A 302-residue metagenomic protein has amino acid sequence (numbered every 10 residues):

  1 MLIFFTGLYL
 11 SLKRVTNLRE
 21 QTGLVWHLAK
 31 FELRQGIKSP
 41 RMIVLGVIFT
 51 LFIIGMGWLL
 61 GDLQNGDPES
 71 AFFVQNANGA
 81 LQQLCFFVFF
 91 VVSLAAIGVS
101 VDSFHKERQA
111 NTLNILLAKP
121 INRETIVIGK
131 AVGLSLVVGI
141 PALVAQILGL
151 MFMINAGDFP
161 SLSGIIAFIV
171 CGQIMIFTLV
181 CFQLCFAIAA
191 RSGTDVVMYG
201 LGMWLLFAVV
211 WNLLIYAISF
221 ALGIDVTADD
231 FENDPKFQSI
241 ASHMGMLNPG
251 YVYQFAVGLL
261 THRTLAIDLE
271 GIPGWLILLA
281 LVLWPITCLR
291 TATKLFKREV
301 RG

Functional and structural regions predicted by a protein language model:
L2-F49, L295-R301: Aromatic- and glycine-rich beta-strand/loop motifs that create alpha-glucan
W26-G36, N122-T125, T264, D268: Cytosolic juxtamembrane amphipathic/interface segments immediately preceding and feeding into a transmembrane helix
P40-Q64, C85-I97, Y199-I215, A280 (+1 more regions): Hydrophobic alpha-helical transmembrane segments of multi-pass membrane transport/permease proteins
I53-D62, F72-V88, V92, G133-R191 (+2 more regions): Secretory targeting signals
D62-V74, L205, V209-I286, R290-K294: Terminal transmembrane helical anchor/hairpin motif
S93-S100, L148, C181-Q183, P249 (+1 more regions): Hydrophobic/aromatic residues in alpha-helical transmembrane segments
D102-S135, G139: Helix-loop-helix units of permease transmembrane domains in multi-pass membrane transporters, especially ABC
S103, V138, G172-I176, L205 (+1 more regions): Residue-level hotspots within the lipid-embedded alpha helices of multi-pass solute transporters
